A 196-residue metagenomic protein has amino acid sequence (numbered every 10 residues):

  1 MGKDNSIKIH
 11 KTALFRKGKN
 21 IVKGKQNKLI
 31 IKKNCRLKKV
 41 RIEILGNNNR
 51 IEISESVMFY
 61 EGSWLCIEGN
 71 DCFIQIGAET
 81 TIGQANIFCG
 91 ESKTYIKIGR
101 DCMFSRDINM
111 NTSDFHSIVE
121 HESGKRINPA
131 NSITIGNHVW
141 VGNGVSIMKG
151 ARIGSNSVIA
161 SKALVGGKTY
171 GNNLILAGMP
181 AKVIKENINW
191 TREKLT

Functional and structural regions predicted by a protein language model:
M1-R36, L45-N47: Extended, small-residue-rich solenoid/repeat segments and analogous flexible loops that form exposed scaffolds
S6, S132, N173: A residue-level signal for beta-strand positions that form part of recognition/binding surfaces within mature
I30-R152, K168, M179-P180, N187-I188: Flexible, glycine/small-residue-enriched loop-and-beta-strand segment within the central core of proteins
K97, V119, N156, L174-I175 (+1 more regions): Flexible domain-boundary/linker segments
R152-A177: C-terminal/domain-terminus segments
N173-L174, M179-E193: Conserved beta-strand-loop-alpha-helix hinge in the C-terminal portion of ABC ATPase nucleotide-binding domains
